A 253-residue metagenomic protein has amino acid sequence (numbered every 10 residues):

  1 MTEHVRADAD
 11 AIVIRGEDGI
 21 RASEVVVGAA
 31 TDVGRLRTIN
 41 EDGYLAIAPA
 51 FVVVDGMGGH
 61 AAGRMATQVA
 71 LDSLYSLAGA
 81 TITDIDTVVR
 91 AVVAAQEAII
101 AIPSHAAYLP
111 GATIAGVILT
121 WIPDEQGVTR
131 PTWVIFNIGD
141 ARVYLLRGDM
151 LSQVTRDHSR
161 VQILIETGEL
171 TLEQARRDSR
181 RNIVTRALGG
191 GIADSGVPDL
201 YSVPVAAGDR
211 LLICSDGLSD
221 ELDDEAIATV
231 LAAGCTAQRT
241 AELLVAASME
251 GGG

Functional and structural regions predicted by a protein language model:
M1-G253: PP2C/PPM-type serine/threonine phosphatase catalytic domain
